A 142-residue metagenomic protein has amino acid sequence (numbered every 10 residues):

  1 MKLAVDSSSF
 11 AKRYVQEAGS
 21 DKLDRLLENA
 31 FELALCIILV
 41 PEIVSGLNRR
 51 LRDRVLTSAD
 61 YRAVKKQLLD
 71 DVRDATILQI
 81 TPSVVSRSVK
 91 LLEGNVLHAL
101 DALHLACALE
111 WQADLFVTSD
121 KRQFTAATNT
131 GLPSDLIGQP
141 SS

Functional and structural regions predicted by a protein language model:
M1-L39, R50-A63, T130: Short, well-structured N-terminal submotif of metal-dependent ribonuclease cores
K2, R25, L105-S142: Acidic, PIN/NYN-like endoribonuclease modules and their adjacent C-terminal/linker elements
S9-F10, L39, V84, H104 (+1 more regions): Alpha-helix capping/helix-boundary segments
D21, S86, F124-T125: Alpha-helical elements of the RecA-like P-loop NTPase motor core of helicases
A30-L33, D74-T76, E110-L115: Short active-site oxyanion
L35, Q79, A99-A102, T118: Short beta-strand scaffold positions
I37-V40, V64-G94: Acidic catalytic patch
